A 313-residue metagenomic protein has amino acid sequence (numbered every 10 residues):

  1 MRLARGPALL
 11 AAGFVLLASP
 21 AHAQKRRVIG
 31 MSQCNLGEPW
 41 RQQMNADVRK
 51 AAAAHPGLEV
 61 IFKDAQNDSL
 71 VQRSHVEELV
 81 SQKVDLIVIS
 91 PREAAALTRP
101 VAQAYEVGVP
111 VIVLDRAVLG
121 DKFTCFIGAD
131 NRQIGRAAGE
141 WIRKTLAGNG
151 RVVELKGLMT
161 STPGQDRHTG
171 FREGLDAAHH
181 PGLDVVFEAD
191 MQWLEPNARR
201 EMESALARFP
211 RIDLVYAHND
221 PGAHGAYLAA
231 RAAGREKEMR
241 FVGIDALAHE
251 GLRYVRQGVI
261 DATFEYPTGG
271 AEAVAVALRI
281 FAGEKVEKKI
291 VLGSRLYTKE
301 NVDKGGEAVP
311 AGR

Functional and structural regions predicted by a protein language model:
S19-A23: Sec/Tat signal peptide C-region and signal peptidase I cleavage site
K25-R27, M159-P163, G174-A178, T268-R313: Hinge/cleft segment of the Venus flytrap/periplasmic-binding protein
V28-A51, H55, V60-E78, Q82-V84 (+3 more regions): Extracytoplasmic "Venus flytrap"
I29, Q72, I127-V152, D166 (+3 more regions): Hydrophobic alpha-helical segments within soluble ligand-binding/sensing domains
W40-A54, I134-A138, T162-G182, N197 (+2 more regions): Short, solvent-exposed amphipathic alpha-helices that sit in or adjacent to ligand/effector-binding or catalytic
A54-A65, E154, A177-W193: Short beta-strand elements in bilobed, periplasmic/extracellular small-molecule ligand-binding domains
V80, D85-Y105, G170-F171, F187-R253: Hydrophobic alpha-helical
A94-Q133, K144, R151, G157 (+3 more regions): Flexible loop/hinge segments that line or gate small-molecule binding clefts
